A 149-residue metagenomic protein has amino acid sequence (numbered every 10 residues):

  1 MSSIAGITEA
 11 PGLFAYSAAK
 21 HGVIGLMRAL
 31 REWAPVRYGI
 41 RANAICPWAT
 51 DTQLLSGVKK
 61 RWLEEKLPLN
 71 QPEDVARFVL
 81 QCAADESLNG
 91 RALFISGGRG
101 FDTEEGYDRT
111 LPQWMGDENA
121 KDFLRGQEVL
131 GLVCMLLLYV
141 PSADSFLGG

Functional and structural regions predicted by a protein language model:
S3: Residue(s) in the substrate-gating loop at a strand-loop-helix junction that position the organic substrate next
I7-E9, V23: Short, solvent-exposed loop/turn segments at secondary-structure junctions
T8, A29-I40, A49, E86: Active-site-adjacent segment of SDR/Rossmann-fold oxidoreductases
A10-F14: Active-site loop immediately N-terminal to the catalytic Tyr-X3-Lys motif of short-chain dehydrogenase/reductase
Y16, I24: Catalytic tyrosine of NAD(P)H-dependent dehydrogenase/reductases that use a Tyr as the general acid/base
A19: Active-site helix of classical SDR
A44, W62-P112, E118-S142: C-terminal helical subdomain
C46-G57: Short, flexible catalytic-loop segment of classical short-chain dehydrogenase/reductase
